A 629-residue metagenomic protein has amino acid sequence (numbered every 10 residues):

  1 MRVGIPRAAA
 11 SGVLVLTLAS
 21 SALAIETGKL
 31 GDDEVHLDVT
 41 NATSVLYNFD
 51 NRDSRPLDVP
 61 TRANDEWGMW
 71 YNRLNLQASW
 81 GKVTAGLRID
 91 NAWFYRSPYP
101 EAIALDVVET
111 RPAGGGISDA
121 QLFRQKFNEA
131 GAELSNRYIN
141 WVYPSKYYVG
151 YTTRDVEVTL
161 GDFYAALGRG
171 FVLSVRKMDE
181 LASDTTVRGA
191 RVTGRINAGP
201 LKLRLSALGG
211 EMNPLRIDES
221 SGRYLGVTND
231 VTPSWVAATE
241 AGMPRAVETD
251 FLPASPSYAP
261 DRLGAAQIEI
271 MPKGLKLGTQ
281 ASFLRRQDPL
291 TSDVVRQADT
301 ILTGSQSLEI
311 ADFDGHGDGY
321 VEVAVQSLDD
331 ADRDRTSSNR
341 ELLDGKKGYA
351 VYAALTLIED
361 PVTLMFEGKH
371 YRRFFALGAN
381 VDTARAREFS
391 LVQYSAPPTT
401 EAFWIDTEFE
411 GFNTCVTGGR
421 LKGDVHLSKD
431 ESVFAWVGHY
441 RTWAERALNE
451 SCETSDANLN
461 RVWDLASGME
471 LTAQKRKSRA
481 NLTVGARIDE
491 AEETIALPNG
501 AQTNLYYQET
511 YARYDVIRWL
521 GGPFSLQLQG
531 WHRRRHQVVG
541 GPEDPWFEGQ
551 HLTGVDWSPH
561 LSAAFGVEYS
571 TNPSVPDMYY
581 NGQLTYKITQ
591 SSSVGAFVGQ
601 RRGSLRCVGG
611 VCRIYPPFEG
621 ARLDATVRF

Functional and structural regions predicted by a protein language model:
M1-A10: Bacterial N-terminal signal peptides that target proteins for export
A19-S21: N-terminal signal peptide c-region/cleavage motif recognized by signal peptidases
E26-M69, G81, A85, I89 (+8 more regions): Signature for the C-terminal beta-barrel architecture of outer-membrane proteins
R73-L76: Histidine-anchored nucleotide/phosphate-binding helix
A92, I103, F163-R169, L173-K177: Acidic, small-polar-rich N-terminal luminal/periplasmic segments of exported/outer-membrane proteins
E109-W141, S145-Y148: A broadly used, surface-exposed interaction patch
G264, Y579-G603, C607: C-terminal structured domain segments
Y586, Y615-F629: Outer-membrane beta-barrel "beta-signal"
